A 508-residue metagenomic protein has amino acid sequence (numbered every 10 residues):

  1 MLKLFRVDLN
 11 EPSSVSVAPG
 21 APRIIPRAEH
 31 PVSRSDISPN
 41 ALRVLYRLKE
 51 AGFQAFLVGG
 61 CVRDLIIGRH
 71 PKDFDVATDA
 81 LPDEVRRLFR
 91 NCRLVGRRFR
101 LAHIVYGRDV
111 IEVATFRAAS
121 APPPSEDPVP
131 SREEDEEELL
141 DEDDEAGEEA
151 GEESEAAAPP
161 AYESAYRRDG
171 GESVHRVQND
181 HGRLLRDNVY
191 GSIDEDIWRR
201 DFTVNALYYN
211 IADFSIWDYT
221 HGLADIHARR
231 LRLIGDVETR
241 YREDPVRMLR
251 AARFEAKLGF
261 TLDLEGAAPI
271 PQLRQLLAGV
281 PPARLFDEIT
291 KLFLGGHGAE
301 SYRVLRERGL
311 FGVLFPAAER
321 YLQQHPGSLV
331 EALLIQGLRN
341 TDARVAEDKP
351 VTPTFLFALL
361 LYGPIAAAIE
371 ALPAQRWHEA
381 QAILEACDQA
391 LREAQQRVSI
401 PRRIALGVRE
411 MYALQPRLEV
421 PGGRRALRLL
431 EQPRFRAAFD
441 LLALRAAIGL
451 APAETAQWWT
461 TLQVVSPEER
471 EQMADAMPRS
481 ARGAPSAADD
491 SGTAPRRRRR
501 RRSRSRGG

Functional and structural regions predicted by a protein language model:
M1-G508: Catalytic cores of the polymerase beta-like nucleotidyltransferase superfamily and closely associated nucleotide
